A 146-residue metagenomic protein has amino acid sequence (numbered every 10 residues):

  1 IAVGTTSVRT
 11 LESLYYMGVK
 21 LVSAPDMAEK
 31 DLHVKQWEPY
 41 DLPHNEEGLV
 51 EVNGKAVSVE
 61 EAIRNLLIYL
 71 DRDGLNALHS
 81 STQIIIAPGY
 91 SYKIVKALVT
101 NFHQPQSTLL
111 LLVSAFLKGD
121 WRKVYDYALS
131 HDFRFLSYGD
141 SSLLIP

Functional and structural regions predicted by a protein language model:
I1-P146: Surface-exposed, charge/polar-rich loops and edge strands
